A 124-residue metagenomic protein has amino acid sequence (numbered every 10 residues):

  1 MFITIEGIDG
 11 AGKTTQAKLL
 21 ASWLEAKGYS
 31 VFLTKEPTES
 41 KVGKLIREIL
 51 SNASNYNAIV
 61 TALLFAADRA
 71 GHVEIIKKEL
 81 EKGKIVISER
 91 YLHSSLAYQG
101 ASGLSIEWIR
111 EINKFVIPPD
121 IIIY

Functional and structural regions predicted by a protein language model:
I3-I5: Hydrophobic anchor at the beta1->P-loop junction of P-loop NTPases
G7-G10: The Walker A (P-loop) glycine that initiates the GxxxxGKT/S ATP-binding motif of P-loop NTPases
K13: Conserved lysine of the Walker
Q16, L20: Hydrophobic positions on the alpha1 helix immediately C-terminal to the Walker A/P-loop
W23: Rossmann-fold NAD(P)-dependent oxidoreductase module
K27-I117: ATP-dependent small-molecule kinase phosphotransfer cores that center on conserved nucleotide phosphate-binding segments
